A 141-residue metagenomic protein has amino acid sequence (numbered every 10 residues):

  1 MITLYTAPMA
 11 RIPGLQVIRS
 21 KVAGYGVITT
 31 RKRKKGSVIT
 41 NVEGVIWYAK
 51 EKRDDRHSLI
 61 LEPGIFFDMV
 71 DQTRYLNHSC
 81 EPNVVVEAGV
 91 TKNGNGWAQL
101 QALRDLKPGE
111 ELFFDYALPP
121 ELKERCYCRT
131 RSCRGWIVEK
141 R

Functional and structural regions predicted by a protein language model:
I2-G89: Catalytic cores of histone-lysine modification enzymes
C80, V85-R141: C-terminal SET catalytic tail plus cysteine-rich post-SET Zn-binding segment of SAM-dependent SET-domain
